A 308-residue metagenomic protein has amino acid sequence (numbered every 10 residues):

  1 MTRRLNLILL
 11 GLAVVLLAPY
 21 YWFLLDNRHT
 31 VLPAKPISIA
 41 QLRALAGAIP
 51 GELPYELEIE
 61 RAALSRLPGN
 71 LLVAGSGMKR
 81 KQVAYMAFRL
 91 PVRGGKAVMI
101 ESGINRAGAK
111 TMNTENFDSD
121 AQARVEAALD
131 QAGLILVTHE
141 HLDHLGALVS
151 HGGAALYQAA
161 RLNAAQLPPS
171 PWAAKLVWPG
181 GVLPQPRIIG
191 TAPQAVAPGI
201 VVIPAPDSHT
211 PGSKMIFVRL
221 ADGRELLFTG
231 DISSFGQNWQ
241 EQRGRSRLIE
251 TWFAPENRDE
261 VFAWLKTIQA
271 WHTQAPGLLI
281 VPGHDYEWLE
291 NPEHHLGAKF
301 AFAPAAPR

Functional and structural regions predicted by a protein language model:
L5-L7, V15, Q122-A123, L134 (+1 more regions): Cap/insert and terminal regions of metallo-dependent hydrolase folds
N6-L24: Hydrophobic membrane-insertion alpha-helices, especially the h-region of bacterial N-terminal signal peptides
L24-A40: Ser/Thr/Pro/Gly-rich low-complexity linker/stalk segments immediately outside membranes or between
R43-A48, A123-R124, L156-G212, F253-P276 (+1 more regions): Metallo-beta-lactamase
P50-L57, V92-V98, P193-I203, L220-L226: Beta-strand-turn-beta hairpins that frame and shape the catalytic cleft of phosphate-ester-processing enzymes
R66-L134: Pre-active-site segment of Zn-dependent metallo-hydrolases
S102-I104, E140, D207, G230-I232 (+1 more regions): Active-site metal-binding loops of divalent metal-dependent hydrolases
A109-R161, T273-G277: Active-site metal-binding motif and surrounding structural segment of the metallo-beta-lactamase
